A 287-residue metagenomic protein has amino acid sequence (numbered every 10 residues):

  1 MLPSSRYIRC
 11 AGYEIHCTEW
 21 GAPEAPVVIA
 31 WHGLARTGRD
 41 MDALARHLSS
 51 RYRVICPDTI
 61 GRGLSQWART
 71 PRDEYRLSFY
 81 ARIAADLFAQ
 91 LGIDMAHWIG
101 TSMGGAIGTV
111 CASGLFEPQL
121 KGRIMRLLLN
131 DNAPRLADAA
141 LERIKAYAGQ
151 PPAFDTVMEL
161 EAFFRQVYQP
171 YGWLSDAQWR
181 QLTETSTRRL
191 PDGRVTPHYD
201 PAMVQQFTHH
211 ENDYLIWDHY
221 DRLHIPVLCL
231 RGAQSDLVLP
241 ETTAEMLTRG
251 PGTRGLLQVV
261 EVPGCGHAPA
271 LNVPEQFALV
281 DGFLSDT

Functional and structural regions predicted by a protein language model:
M1-I29, S50-Y52, I93-D94, Q258 (+2 more regions): Alpha/beta-hydrolase fold catalytic core
Y13, A43, C56-I99, P118-L120: Active-site loop/oxyanion-hole signature of alpha/beta-hydrolase fold enzymes
Y13-W67: Conserved HGGG/HGGXW glycine-rich cap/lid loop of the alpha/beta-hydrolase fold
D40-D42, S65-R72, A139-A140, P240-E241 (+1 more regions): Conserved catalytic-core motifs of eukaryotic protein kinase domains, centered on the activation segment
D94-D138: Conserved hydrolase catalytic core segment
A162-L228: Alpha/beta-hydrolase
H224-C265: Conserved loop-alpha-helix segment in the C-terminal half of the alpha/beta-hydrolase fold that carries the catalytic
C265-P274: Catalytic histidine-centered segment of alpha/beta-hydrolase-like enzymes
